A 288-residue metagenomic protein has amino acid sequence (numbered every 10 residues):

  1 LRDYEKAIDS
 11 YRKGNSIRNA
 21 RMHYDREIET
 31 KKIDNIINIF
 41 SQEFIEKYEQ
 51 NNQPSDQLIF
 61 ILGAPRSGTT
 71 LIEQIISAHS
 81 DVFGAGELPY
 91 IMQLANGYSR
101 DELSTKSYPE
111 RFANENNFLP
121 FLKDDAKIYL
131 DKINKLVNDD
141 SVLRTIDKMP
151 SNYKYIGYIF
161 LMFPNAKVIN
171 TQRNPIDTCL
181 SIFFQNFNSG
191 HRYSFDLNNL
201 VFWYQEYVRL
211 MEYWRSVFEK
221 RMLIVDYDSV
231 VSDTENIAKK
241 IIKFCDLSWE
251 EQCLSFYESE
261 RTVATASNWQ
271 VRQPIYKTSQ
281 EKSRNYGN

Functional and structural regions predicted by a protein language model:
L1-I59, K106, E110-L143, M162 (+2 more regions): PAPS-dependent sulfotransferases, especially Golgi type II membrane carbohydrate sulfotransferases
I59, F83, K167-I169, L223-V225: Hydrophobic/aromatic beta-strand patches that form the interior of the parallel beta-sheet core in alpha/beta enzyme
F60-A78: Glycine-rich phosphate-binding P-loop
F83-A95: Short beta-strand-centered segment that lines the nucleotide-binding/catalytic pocket of NTP-utilizing
P89-I91, R173-T178, S229-V231: Conserved nucleotide-binding/hydrolysis micro-motifs of P-loop NTPases
L94-F112: P-loop NTPase switch/communication element
P150-S151, S229-T234: Acidic, metal-coordinating catalytic cores used for nucleic-acid/nucleotide bond scission and strand-transfer chemistry
S151-R173, T178-C179, C245: ATP-dependent NMP and nucleoside kinases share a basic, alpha-helical "lid"
